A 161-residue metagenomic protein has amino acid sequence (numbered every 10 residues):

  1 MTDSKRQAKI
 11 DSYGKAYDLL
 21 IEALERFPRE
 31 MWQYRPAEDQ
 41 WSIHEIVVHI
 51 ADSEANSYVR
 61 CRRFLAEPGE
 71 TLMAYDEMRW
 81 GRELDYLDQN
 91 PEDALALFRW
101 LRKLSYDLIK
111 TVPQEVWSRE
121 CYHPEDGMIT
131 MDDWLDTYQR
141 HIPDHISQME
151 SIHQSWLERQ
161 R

Functional and structural regions predicted by a protein language model:
M1, M78-Y86, P124-E125: A short small-residue
M1-L19, Q154, E158: Extreme N-terminal tail/first-helix region
S12, A16, A23, G81-S118 (+1 more regions): Acidic/histidine-rich alpha-helical segments that form the ligand environment of transition-metal centers
S12-K15, L19-A23, E45, H49 (+1 more regions): Residue-level detector of alpha-helical secondary structure
G14-R26, E30-M31, P36-E38: Long, hydrophobic N-terminal alpha-helical segment
A23, F27-E30, P68, V112-E115 (+1 more regions): A short secondary-structure junction motif
Q33-M78, Y106-D107, E120-R161: Short, contiguous alpha-helical
